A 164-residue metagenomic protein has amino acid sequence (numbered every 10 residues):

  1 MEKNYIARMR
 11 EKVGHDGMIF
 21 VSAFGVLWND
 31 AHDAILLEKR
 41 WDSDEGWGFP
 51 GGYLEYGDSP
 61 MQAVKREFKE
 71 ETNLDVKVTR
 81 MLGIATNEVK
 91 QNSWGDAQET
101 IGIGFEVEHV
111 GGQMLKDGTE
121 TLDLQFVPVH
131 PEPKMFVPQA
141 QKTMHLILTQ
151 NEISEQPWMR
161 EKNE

Functional and structural regions predicted by a protein language model:
M1-F24: Acidic, metal-coordinating catalytic segment for phosphate/diphosphate chemistry, firing primarily on the Nudix
G17-I19, G95-I101, G118: A generic structural micro-feature
V21-A23, D33, I101-I103, L122: Change "...and in nucleic-acid phosphodiester-cleaving endonucleases..." to "...and in nucleic-acid processing enzymes
L27, G104-E108, Q125-F126: Short, well-ordered beta-strand micro-motif
D33-E70: Conserved Nudix-box catalytic region and its N-terminal flanking loop in Nudix hydrolases and closely related
D44, M114-E164: Nudix hydrolase/Nudix homology domain
D75-I84: A short coil-to-beta-strand element that immediately follows conserved catalytic motifs
T86-Q113: Active-site-adjacent beta-strand/loop module that shapes the phosphate/pyrophosphate-binding cleft
